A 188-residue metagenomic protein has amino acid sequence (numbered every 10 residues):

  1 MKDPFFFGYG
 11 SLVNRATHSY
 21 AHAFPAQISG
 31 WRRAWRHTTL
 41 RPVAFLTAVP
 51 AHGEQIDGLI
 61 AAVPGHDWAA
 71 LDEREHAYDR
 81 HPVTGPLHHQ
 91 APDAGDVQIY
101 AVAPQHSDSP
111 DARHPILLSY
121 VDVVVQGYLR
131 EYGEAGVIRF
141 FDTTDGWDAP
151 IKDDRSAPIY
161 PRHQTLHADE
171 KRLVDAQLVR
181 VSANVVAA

Functional and structural regions predicted by a protein language model:
M1-A188: A glycine-rich, hydrophobic/aromatic-adjacent loop/helix-cap motif
